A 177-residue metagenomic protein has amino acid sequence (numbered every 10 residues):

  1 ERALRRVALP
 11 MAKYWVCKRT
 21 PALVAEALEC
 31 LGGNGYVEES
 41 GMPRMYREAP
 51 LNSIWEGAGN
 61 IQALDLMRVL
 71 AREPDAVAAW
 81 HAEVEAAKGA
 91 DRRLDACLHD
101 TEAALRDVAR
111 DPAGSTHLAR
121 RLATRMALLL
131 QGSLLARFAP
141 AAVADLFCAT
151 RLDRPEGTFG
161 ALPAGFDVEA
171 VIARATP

Functional and structural regions predicted by a protein language model:
E1-P177: Flavin-dependent oxidoreductase catalytic core characteristic of acyl-CoA dehydrogenase/oxidase-like enzymes
